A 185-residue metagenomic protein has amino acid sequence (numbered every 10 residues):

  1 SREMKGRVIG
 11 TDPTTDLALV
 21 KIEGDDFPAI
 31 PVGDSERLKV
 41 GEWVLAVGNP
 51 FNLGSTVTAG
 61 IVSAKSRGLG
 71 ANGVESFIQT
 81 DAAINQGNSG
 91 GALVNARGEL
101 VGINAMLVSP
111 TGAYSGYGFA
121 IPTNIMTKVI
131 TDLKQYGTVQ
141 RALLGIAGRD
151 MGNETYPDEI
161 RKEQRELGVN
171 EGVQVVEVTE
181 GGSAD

Functional and structural regions predicted by a protein language model:
S1-E171, V176-G181: Serine-dependent protease modules
A184-D185: Conserved PDZ fold ligand-binding element
